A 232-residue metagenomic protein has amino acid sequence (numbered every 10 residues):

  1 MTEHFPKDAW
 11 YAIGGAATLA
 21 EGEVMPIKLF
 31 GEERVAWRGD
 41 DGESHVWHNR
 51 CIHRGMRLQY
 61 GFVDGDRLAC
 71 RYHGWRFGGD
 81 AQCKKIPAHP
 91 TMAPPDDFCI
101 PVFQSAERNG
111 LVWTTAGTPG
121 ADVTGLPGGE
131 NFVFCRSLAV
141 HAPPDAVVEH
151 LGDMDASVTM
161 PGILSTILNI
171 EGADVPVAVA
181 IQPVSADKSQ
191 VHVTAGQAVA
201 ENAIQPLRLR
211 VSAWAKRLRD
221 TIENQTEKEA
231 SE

Functional and structural regions predicted by a protein language model:
M1-E43, G79-E232: Rieske [2Fe-2S] iron-sulfur-binding subdomain
H45-H48, R67: Residues immediately within or flanking Cys/His clusters that coordinate Zn2+ in small zinc-binding modules
C51, C70: Short cysteine-rich clusters marking metal-coordination/redox-active sites
H53-M56, W75: Short Cys/His-rich local motifs and their 1-3 flanking residues in nucleic-acid-associated proteins and small
D64: Phosphate-group recognition and catalysis centered on beta-loop-alpha active-site segments
H73-G74, M92: Charge-rich, low-complexity amphipathic helices in intrinsically disordered tails/linkers adjacent to domains
